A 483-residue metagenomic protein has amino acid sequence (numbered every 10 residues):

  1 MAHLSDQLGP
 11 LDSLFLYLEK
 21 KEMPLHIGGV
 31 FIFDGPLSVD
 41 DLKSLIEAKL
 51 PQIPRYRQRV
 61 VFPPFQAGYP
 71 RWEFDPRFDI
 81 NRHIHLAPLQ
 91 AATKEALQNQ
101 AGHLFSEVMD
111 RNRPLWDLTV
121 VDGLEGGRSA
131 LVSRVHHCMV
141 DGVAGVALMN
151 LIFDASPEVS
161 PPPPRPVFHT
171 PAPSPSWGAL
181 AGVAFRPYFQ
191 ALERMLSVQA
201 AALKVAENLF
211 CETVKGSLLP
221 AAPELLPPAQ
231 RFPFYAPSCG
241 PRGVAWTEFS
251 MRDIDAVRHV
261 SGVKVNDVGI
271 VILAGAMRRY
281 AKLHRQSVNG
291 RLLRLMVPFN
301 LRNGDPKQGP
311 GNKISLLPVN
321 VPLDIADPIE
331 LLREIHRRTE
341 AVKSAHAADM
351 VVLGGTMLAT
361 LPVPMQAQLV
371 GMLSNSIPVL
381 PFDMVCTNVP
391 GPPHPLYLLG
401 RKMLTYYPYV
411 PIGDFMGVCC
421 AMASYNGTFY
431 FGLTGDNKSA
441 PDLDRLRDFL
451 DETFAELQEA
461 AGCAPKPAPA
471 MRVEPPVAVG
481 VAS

Functional and structural regions predicted by a protein language model:
M1-P10, L18-E19, G28-D451, A455-S483: Soluble acyl-CoA-dependent acyltransferase catalytic core bearing the H(X)4D motif
P24-H26: Short, surface-exposed loop/turn motifs at beta-strand boundaries within globular domains
